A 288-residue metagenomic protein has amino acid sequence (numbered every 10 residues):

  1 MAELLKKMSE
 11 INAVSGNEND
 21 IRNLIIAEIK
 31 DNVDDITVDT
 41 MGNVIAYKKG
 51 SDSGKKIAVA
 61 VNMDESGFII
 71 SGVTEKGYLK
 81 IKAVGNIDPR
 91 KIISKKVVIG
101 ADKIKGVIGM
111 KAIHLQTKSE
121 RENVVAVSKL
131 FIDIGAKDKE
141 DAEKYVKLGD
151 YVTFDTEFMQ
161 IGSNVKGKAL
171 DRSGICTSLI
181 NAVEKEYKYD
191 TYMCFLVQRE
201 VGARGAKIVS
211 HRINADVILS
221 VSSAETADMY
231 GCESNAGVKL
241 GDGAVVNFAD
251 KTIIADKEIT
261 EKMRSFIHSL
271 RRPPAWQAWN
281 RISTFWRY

Functional and structural regions predicted by a protein language model:
M1-Y288: N-terminal hydrophobic/helix-forming segments and targeting peptides
